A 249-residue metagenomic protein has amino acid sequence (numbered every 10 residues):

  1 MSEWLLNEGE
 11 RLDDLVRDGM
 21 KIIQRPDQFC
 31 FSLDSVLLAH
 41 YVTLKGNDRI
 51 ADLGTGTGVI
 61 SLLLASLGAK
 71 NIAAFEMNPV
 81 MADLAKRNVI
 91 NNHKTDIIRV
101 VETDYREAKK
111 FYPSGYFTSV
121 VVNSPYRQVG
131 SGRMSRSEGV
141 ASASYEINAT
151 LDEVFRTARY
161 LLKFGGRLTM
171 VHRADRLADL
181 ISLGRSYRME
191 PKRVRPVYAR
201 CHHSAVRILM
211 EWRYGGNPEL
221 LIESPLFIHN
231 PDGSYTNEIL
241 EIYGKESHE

Functional and structural regions predicted by a protein language model:
E3-K45: Class I SAM-dependent transferase core
I23, R99-V101, K192-R195: General small-molecule cofactor/ligand-binding pocket signal
F29-F31, G56-T57, H202: Short glycine/threonine-rich catalytic loop with a Thr-x-Gly-x-Asp
L38, N123, V154, W212: Residue-level signal for inorganic ion chemistry
Y41-R133: Conserved SAM/SAH cofactor-binding pocket of Class I
S119, S124-E153: Mobile active-site "lid"/loop adjacent to the S-adenosyl-L-methionine
N148-A205: Conserved Class I SAM-dependent methyltransferase catalytic core
S204-E249: SAM/dcSAM-binding transferase cores
